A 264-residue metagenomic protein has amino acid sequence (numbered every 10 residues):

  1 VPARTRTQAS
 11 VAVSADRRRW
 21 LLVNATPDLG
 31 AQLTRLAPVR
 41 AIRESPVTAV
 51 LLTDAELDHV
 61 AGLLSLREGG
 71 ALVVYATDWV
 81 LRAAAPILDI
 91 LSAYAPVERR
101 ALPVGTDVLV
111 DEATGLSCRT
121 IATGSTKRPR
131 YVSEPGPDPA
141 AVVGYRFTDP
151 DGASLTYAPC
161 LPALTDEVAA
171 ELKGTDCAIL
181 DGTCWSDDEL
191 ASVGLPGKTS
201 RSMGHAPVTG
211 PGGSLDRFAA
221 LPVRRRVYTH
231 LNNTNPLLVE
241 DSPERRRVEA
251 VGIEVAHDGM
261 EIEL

Functional and structural regions predicted by a protein language model:
V1-P38, L102-E171, D258-L264: Core dinuclear metal-dependent hydrolase active-site scaffold
T7, R18-L22, T26-A76: Active-site metal-binding motif and surrounding structural segment of the metallo-beta-lactamase
L22-T26, P46-D58, Y75-T77, T156-L161 (+3 more regions): Active-site neighborhood of phospho(di)ester-bond hydrolases with catalytic His/Asp-centered motifs
G30, H59, K127, S186-D187: Short glycine-rich, flexible loops that bind phosphorylated cofactors or substrates
S45, A55, S92-A95, T114-L116 (+3 more regions): Structured loop/turn residues at beta-strand edges in well-structured enzyme cores
L66-A101: Long, hydrophobic, well-ordered secondary-structure blocks that form the structural core and pocket-lining surfaces
V97-R99, S117, A250-V255: Active-site regions of enzymes building and remodeling cell-envelope glycoconjugates
A140-V142, D151-S154, P162-G259: Cap/insert and terminal regions of metallo-dependent hydrolase folds
